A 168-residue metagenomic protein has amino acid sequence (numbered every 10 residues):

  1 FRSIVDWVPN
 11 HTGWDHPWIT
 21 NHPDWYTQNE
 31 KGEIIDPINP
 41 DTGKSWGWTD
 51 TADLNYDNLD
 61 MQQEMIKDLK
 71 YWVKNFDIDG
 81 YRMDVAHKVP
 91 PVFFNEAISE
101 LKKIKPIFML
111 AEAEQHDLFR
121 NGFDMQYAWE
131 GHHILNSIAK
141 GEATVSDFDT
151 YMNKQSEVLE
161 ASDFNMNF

Functional and structural regions predicted by a protein language model:
F1-F76, A97-K103: Substrate-binding/active-site clefts of carbohydrate-active enzymes
R2, G80, F108: Hydrophobic "anchor" residues on beta-strands that sit immediately upstream of conserved functional sites
D6, N10, D79, D84 (+1 more regions): Acidic active-site catalytic centers that drive phospho-/nucleotidyl reactions and related ester hydrolyses
G47-Q63, D79-K88, H132-A143: The substrate-binding groove and active-site-proximal loops of carbohydrate-active enzymes, especially glycoside
D68, K74, D84-F168: Active-site-proximal helices and loops of the catalytic beta/alpha 8
